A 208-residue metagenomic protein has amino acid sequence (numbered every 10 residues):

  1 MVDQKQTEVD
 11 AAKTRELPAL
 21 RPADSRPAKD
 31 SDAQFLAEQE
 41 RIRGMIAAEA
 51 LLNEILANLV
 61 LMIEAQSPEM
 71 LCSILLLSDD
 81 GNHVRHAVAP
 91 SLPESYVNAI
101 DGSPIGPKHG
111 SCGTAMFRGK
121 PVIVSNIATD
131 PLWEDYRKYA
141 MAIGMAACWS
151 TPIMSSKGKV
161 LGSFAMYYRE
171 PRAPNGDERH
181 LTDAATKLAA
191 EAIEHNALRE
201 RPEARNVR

Functional and structural regions predicted by a protein language model:
M1-E54, A65, H195-R208: Signal-transmission linkers at sensory-effector interfaces
E38-I46, L51-I74, S111, Y136 (+1 more regions): Amphipathic alpha-helical coiled-coil segments that mediate homodimerization and allosteric signal transmission
V60-M62, S73-I100: GAF sensory/regulatory domain recognition with acknowledged cross-activation on helical regulatory dimers
C72, G162-S163: PAS (Per-ARNT-Sim) sensory domains
D80-G81, M154-V160, R169, N196: Flexible loop/coil segments at beta-strand boundaries within sensory signal-transduction domains
G102-P104, K108, F117-R118, A128-L161: Helix-to-coil/beta transition segments that act as allosteric "coupling" elements at the rims of sensory or catalytic
S163-A173: Short beta-strand-to-loop transition segments that serve as allosteric relay/switch motifs in sensory/regulatory domains
D183-E191: Allosteric cytosolic regulatory segments
